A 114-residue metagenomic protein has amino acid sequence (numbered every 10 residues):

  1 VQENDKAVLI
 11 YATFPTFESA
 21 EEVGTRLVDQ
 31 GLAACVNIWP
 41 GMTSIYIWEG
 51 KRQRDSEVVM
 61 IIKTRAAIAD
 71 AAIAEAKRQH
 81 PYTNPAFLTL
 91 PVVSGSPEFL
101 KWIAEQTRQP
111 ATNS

Functional and structural regions predicted by a protein language model:
V1-S114: Positively charged, small/polar-rich N-terminal and surface patches that mediate targeting and assembly and bind
